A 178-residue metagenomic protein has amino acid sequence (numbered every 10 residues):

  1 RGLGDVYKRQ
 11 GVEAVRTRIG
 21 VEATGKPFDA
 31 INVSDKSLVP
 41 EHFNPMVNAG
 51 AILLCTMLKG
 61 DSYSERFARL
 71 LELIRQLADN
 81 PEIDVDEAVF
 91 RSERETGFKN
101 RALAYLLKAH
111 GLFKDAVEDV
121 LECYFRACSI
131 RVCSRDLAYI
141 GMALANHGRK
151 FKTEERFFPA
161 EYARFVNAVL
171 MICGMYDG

Functional and structural regions predicted by a protein language model:
R1, M46-L53, C133-L137, Y162 (+1 more regions): Catalytic-loop motifs flanking and including active-site residues across diverse enzymes
G2-Y7: Short, small-residue-biased leader/transition segments that mark boundaries at the very start of proteins
K8-A127: Active-site-adjacent helix/loop patches that line small-molecule binding or acyl-intermediate pockets
T56, Y105, Y139-M142, A168-M171: Generic alpha-helical structural context detector
S129-V132, F158: Short, conserved, surface-exposed binding loops centered on an aromatic residue
R131-K150: Active-site-proximal alpha-helical segments within enzyme catalytic domains
F151-G178: Conserved SxxK-family serine transpeptidase/carboxypeptidase catalytic domain of penicillin-binding proteins
